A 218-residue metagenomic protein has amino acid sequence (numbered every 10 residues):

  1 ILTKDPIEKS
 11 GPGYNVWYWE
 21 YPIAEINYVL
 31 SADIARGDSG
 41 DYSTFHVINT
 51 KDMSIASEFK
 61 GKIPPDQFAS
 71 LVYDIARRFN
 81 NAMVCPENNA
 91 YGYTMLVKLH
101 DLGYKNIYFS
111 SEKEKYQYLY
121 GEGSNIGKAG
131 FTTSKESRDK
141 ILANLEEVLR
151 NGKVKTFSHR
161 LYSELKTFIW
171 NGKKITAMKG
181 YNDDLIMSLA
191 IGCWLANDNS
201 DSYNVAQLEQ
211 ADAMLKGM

Functional and structural regions predicted by a protein language model:
I1-S111, Q117-L119, K135, D139 (+2 more regions): RNase H-like, metal-dependent nuclease domains and their acidic two-metal-ion catalytic environment used
Y120-A129: Surface-exposed intrinsically disordered loops and tails
A129-K135: Amphipathic alpha-helical blocks and their helix-capping loop/short-beta junctions
